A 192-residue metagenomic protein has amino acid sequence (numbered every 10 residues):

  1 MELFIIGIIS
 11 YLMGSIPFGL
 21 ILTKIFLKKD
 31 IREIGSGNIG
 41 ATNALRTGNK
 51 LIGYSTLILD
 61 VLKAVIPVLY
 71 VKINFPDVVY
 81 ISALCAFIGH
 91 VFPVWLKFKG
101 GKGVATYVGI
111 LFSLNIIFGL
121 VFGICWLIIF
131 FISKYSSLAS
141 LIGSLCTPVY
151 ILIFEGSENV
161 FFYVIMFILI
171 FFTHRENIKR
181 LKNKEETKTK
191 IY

Functional and structural regions predicted by a protein language model:
M1-G7, V65-I81, F112-F118, I151-Y163: Helix-coil boundary and interhelical linker segments in multi-pass alpha-helical membrane proteins
E2-F26: N-terminal signal-anchor transmembrane alpha helix
F4-I9, G53-Y54, Y80-L84, V108 (+3 more regions): Hydrophobic alpha-helical transmembrane segments
I6-G7, I52-Y54, L62-V94, W126-L127: Nucleotide and nucleotide-moiety/phosphate-recognizing core
L12-L20, A83-V94, F131, I170-I178: Transmembrane alpha-helical segments that form the membrane-embedded catalytic/substrate-channel core of multi-pass
L20-G53, R175-Y192: Cytosolic, membrane-interface loops and tails of multi-pass inner-membrane proteins
D30-N38, L96-T106, Y135-G143: Short, non-helical or kinked segments that cap or interrupt transmembrane helices
L45-G48, V71-F75, G89, V104-S133 (+1 more regions): Interfacial segments of multi-pass membrane proteins
